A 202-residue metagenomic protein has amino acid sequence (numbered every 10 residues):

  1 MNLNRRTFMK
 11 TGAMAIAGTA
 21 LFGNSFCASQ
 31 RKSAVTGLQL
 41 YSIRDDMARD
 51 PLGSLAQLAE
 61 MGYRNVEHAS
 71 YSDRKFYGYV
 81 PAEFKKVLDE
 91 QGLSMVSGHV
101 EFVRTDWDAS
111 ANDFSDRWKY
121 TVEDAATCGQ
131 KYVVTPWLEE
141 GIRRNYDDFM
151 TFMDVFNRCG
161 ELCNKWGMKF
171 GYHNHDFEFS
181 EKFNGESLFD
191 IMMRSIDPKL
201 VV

Functional and structural regions predicted by a protein language model:
M1-I16: N-terminal secretory signal peptides and thylakoid transit peptides that target proteins across membranes
G23-Q57: C-terminal segment of N-terminal export signals and the immediately downstream linker at the start of the mature
A48, D108-F114, F179-K182: Conserved glycine-rich "GG(E/T)P / GGGxP" loop and the immediately following alpha-helix in the radical SAM core
L55, P81, M153, F189-D190: Extracytoplasmic/secreted envelope proteins and their assembly/folding machinery, especially bacterial periplasmic
Q57-Y63: A short, Lys/Arg-enriched amphipathic alpha-helix followed by its capping loop at the start of a domain
R64-K169: Structural motif corresponding to the early beta-alpha repeats
N65-V66, C163-V202: Acidic/histidine-rich catalytic cores of soluble enzymes
